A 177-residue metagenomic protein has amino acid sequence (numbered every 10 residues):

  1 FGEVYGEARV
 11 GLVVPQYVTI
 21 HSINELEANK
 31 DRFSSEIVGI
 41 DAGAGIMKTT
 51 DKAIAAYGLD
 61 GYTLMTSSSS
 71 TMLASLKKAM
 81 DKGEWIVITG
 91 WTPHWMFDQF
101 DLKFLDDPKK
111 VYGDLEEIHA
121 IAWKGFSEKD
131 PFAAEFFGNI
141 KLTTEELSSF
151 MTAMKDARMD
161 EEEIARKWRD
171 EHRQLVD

Functional and structural regions predicted by a protein language model:
F1-G43: A conserved helix-loop-strand patch within extracytoplasmic ligand-binding domains of the periplasmic binding
V4-G11, S70, P93-T144: Periplasmic-binding protein-like
G11-V13, S35-A42, D60-T63, A122-K124 (+2 more regions): Second-shell loop/turn segments in exported
Y17-I20, A42-I46, T92-M96, F126-S127: Solvent-exposed loop/turn segments at secondary-structure junctions within structured extracellular/periplasmic domains
H21, E25, G45-K52, T71 (+5 more regions): Extracytoplasmic/secreted proteins, especially bacterial periplasmic and envelope-associated proteins
A28-L64, K167-D170: Ligand-binding cleft/hinge of the Venus flytrap
I46-P108: Ligand-binding pocket segment of bilobal, Venus flytrap-like solute-binding proteins
I140, T144-D177: C-terminal functional modules
